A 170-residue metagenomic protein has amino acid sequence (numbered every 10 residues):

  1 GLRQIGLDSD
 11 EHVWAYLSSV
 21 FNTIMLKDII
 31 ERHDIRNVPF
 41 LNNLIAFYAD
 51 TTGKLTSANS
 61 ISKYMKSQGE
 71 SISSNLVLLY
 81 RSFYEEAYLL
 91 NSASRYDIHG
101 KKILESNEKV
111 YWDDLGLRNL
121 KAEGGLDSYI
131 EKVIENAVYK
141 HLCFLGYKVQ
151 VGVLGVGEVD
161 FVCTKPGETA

Functional and structural regions predicted by a protein language model:
R3-T169: Accessory nucleic acid-recognition modules appended to NTPase machines
